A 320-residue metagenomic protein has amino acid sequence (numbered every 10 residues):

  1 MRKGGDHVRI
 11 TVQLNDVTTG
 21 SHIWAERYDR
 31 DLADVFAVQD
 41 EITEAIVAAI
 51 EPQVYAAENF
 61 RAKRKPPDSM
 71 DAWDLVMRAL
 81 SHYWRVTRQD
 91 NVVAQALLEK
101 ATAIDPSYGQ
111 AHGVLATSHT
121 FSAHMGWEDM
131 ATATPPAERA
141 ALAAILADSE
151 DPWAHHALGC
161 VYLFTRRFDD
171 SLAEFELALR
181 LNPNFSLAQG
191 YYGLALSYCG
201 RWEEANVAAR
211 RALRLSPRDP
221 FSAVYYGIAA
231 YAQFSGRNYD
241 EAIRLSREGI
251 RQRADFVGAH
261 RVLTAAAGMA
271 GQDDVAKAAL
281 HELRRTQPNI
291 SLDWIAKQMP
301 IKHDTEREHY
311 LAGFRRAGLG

Functional and structural regions predicted by a protein language model:
M1-A270, T286: Acidic, proline/glycine-rich low-complexity intrinsically disordered segments
I42, L283, F314-A317: Alpha-helix boundary/capping residues
R167, S197, Q272-V275, R315-R316 (+1 more regions): Short hydrophobic alpha-helices and adjacent helix-cap/hinge residues
R261-V262, A278-H281, E308: A generic structural signal for well-ordered alpha-helical surface patches
G268-S291: TPR/TPR-like (Sel1-like) alpha-helical repeat modules
N289-G320: Terminal, low-structured helical/coil segments at or just beyond the last alpha-helical repeat
